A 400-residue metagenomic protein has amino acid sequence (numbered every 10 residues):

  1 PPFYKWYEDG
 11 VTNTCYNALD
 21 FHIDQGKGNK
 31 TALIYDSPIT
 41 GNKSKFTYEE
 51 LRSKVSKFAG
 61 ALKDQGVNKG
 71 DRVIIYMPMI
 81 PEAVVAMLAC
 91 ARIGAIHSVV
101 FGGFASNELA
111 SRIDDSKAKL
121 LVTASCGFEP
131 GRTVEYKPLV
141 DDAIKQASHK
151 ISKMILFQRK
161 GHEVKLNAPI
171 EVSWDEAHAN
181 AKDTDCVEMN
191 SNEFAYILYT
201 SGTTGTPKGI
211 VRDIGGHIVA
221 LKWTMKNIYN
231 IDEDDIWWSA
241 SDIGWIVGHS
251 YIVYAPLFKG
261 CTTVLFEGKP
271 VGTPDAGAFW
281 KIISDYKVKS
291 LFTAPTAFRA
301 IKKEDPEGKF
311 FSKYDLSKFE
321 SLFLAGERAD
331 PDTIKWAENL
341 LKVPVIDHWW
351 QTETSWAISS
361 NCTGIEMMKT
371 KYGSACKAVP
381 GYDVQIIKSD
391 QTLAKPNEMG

Functional and structural regions predicted by a protein language model:
P1-F46, E50-S53, K57-G60, L139 (+3 more regions): N-lobe entry segment of adenylate-forming
C15, L33-L88, A105, L109-A110 (+2 more regions): Conserved AMP-binding/adenylate-forming core of the ANL superfamily
N29-T31, M154-H162, L166-Y199, T206 (+3 more regions): Conserved pre-ATP/AMP-binding loop-to-beta segment of ANL
I39-N42, I197-I210, M225: Conserved adenylation A10 loop of the ANL superfamily
V55-S56, A179, I210-N230: Conserved structural elements of the adenylate-forming
L88, R92-E176, P295: Structural core segment of the AMP-binding/adenylate-forming
I218-I236, I246-S290, K303-K309: Conserved AMP-binding/adenylation subdomain of ANL enzymes
C261, K289-T293, K302-K369, D383 (+1 more regions): Gly/Ser/Thr-rich phosphate-binding loop
